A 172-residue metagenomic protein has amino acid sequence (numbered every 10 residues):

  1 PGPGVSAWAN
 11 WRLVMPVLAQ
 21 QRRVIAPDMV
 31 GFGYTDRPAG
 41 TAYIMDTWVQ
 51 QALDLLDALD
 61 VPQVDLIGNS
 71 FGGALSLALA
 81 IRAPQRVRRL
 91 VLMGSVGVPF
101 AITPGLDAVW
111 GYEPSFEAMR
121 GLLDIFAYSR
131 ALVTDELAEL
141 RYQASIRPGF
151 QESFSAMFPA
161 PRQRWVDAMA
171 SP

Functional and structural regions predicted by a protein language model:
P1, V64, G68-G73: Conserved alpha/beta-hydrolase "nucleophile elbow" surrounding the catalytic nucleophile
P1-Y34: Conserved HGGG/HGGXW glycine-rich cap/lid loop of the alpha/beta-hydrolase fold
D28, D65, R88-V91: Residue in the alpha/beta-hydrolase core beta-strand immediately N-terminal to the catalytic nucleophile
M29-M45, A101: Glycine-rich "HGGG/HGxG" loop immediately N-terminal to the catalytic nucleophile of the alpha/beta-hydrolase
D46-V64: Conserved acidic catalytic loop of the alpha/beta-hydrolase fold
W48, L66-G68, M93: Short beta-strand immediately N-terminal to the catalytic nucleophile in serine-hydrolase-like folds
A74-R82, V87-G121: Flexible "cap/lid" loop of the alpha/beta hydrolase fold
E113-P172: Conserved alpha/beta-hydrolase catalytic His-Asp/Glu region
